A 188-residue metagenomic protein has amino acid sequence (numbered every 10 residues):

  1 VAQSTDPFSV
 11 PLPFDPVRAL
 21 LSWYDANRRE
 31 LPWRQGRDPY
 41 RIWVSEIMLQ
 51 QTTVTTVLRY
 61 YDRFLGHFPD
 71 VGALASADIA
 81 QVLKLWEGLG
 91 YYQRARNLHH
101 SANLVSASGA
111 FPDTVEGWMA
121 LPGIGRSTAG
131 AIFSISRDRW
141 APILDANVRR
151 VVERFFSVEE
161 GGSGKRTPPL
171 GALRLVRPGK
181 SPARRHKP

Functional and structural regions predicted by a protein language model:
P7, P11, R18, W23-P188: Catalytic cores of DNA base-excision repair glycosylases
